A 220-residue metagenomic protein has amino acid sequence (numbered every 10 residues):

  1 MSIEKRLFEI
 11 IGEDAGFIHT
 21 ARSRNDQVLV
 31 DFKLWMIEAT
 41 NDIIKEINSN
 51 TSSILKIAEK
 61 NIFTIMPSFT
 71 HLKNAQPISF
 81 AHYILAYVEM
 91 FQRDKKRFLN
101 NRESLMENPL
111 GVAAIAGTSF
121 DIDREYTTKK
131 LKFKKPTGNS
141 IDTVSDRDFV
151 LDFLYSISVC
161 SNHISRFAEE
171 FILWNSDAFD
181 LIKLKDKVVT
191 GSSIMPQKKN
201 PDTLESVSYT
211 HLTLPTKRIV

Functional and structural regions predicted by a protein language model:
M1-N108, A114, I122-T128, K135 (+2 more regions): A helix-coil-helix interface module used to build multimeric assemblies and to scaffold catalytic/cofactor sites
Q92, K96, S165-A168, I172 (+1 more regions): Signal for well-folded cores of large energy- and translation-related assemblies
A114-A116, F171: Glycine-rich beta-alpha junction loops
S119: Short glycine-biased active-site loop of nucleotidyltransferases that positions the nucleotide triphosphate and helps
T137-S208: Acidic, glycine-rich loop-and-beta core segments that form the ion-binding/anion-interacting portion of active sites
T210-T216: Conserved small/polar residues in nucleotide/adenosyl-binding loops
